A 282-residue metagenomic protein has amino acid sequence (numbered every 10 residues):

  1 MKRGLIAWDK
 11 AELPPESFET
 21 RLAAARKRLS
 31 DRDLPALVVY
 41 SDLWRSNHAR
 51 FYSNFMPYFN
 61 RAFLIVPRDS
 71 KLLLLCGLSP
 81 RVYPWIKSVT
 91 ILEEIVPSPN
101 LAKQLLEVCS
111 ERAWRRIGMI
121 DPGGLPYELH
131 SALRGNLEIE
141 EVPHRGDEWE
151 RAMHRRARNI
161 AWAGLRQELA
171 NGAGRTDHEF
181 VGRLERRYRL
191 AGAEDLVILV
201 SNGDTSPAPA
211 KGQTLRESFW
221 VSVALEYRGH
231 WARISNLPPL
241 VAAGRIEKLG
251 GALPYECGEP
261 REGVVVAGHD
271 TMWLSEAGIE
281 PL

Functional and structural regions predicted by a protein language model:
M1-L282: Active-site neighborhoods and metal-handling regions in enzymes and metal-associated proteins
